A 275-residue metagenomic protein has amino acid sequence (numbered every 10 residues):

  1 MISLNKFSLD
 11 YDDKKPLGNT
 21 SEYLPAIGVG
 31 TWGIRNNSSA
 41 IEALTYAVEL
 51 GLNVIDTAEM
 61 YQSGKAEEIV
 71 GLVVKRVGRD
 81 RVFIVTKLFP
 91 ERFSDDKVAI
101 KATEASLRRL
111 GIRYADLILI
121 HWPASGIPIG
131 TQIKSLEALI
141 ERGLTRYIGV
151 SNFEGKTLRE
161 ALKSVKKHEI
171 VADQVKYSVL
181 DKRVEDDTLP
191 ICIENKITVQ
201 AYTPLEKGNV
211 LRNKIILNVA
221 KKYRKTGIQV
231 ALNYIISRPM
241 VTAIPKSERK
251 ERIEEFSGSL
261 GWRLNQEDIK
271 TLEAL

Functional and structural regions predicted by a protein language model:
M1-R81: N-terminal binding-site loop/beta-alpha segment at the start of enzyme catalytic domains that lines or forms
F7-K15, E67-G71, A102-A105, L158 (+1 more regions): Alpha-helical scaffolding within the catalytic cores of extracellular/periplasmic polymer-degrading hydrolases
L9-Y11, N36, P123-L275: Beta/alpha (TIM)-barrel catalytic core signal, keyed to glycine-rich beta->alpha loops juxtaposed to Asp/Glu that bind
S21, A99-L119, A138-R142, S164: CE4/NodB-like, metal-dependent polysaccharide N-deacetylase domain that modifies extracellular/periplasmic N-acetylated
E22-I27, G51-V54, G78-V82, I112-D116 (+4 more regions): Short, well-ordered coil/turn segments that N-cap beta-strands
I27-S38, K87-K97, G126: Active-site mouth loops of central-metabolism enzymes
R35-A47, S94-L110, T131, L158-R159: Short, acidic/polar
D80-R92, L117-H121, V175-K176: A short, structured active-site edge motif that brings together acidic residues
